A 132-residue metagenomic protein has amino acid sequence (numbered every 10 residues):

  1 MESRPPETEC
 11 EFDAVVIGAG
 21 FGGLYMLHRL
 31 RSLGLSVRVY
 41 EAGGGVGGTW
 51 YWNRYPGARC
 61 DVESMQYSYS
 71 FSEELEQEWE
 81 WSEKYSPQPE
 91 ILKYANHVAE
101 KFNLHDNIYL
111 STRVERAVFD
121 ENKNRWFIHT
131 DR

Functional and structural regions predicted by a protein language model:
M1-F12: A short, basic/flexible loop-to-alpha-helix module at the beginning of a structural domain
C10-V39: N-terminal Rossmann-like FAD-binding beta1-loop-alpha1 element of flavoenzymes
L24, V46-G47: Catalytic P-loop NTPase motifs of RecA-like helicase/translocase cores
R29-R31, T49, V98, F102: Residues within well-ordered alpha helices
L30, W52-Y55, N124: Short, glycine/charged-enriched secondary-structure capping and boundary segments
G44, Y51-H97: Glycine-rich active-site loop/strand segments that organize a redox cofactor
G47-G48, V118: Short catalytic/ligand-binding loop motif for oxyanion handling, primarily in non-cytosolic enzymes, centered on
W81-R132: Feature captures the FAD/FMN-dependent oxidoreductase FAD-binding
